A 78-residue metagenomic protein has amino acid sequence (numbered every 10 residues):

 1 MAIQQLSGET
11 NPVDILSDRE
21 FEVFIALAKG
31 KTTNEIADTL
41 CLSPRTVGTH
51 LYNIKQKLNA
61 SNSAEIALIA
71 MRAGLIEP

Functional and structural regions predicted by a protein language model:
M1: General nucleic-acid-binding
Q4-T46, P78: Helix-turn-helix DNA-binding segment
R19, H50-N53: Residues within the DNA-recognition helix of helix-turn-helix
F24-A28, K55, A67: Hydrophobic residues on short alpha-helical segments
T32, Y52, Q56-N59: Residue-level detection of the helix-turn-helix DNA-binding "recognition helix"
Q56-P78: Basic, Lys/Arg-enriched C-terminal extension of HTH/homeodomain DNA-binding domains
